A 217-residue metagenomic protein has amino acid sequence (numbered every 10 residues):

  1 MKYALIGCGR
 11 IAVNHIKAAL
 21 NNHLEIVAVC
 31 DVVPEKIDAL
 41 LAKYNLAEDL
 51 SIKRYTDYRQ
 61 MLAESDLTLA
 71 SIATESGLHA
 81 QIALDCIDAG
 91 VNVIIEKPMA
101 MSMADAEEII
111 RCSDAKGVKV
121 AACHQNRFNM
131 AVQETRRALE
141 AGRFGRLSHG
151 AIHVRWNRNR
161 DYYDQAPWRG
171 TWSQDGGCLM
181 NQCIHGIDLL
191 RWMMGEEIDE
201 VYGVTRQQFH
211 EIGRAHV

Functional and structural regions predicted by a protein language model:
M1-A47: N-terminal Rossmann-like dinucleotide-binding module
H15, L50-C112: Beta-loop-alpha module in the N-terminal Rossmann-like domain of NAD(P)-dependent dehydrogenases, especially those
A28, T68-L69, H149: Short, Asp-centered acidic motifs that coordinate Mg2+ and/or phosphate in catalytic or ligand-binding sites
Y55, I94, K119-A121, A151 (+2 more regions): Structural detector of well-ordered beta-strand residues that form the stable sheet scaffold of enzyme domains
L78, P98, A121-F128: Rossmann-like NAD(P)(H) cofactor-binding subdomain of soluble oxidoreductases
E108-Q125, G145-I152: Rossmann-fold dehydrogenase core element
N126-I212: Predominantly a Rossmann-like dinucleotide-binding segment in NAD(P)-dependent oxidoreductases
